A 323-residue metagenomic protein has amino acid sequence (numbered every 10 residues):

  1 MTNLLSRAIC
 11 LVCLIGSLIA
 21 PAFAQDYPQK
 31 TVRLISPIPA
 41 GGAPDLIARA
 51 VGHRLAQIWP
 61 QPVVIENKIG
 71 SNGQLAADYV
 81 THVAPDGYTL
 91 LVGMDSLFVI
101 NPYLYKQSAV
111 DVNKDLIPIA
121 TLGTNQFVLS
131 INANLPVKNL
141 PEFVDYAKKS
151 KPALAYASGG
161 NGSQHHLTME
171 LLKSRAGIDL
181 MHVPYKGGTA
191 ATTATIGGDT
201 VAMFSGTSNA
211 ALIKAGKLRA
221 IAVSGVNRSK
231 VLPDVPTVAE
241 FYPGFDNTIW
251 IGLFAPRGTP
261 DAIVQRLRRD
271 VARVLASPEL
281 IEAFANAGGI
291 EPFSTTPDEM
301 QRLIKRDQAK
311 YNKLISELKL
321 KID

Functional and structural regions predicted by a protein language model:
M1-L5: N-terminal secretory signal peptides that target proteins for export/translocation
A8-A20: Bacterial N-terminal signal peptides
F23-K114, A153-A155, N161, G177-T207 (+4 more regions): N-terminal (or domain-start) structured segment
Q29-T31, R175, K214, D261-D323: An extracytoplasmic/periplasmic, membrane-proximal ligand-sensing/linker region
H82-Y88, Y103-A190, V238, P243 (+1 more regions): Hinge/capping helix and adjacent helix->loop/strand transition within the periplasmic-binding protein
M94-D95, A133, G206-S208, G225 (+1 more regions): Short secondary-structure boundary segments
A190-F245: Anionic-ligand binding region
